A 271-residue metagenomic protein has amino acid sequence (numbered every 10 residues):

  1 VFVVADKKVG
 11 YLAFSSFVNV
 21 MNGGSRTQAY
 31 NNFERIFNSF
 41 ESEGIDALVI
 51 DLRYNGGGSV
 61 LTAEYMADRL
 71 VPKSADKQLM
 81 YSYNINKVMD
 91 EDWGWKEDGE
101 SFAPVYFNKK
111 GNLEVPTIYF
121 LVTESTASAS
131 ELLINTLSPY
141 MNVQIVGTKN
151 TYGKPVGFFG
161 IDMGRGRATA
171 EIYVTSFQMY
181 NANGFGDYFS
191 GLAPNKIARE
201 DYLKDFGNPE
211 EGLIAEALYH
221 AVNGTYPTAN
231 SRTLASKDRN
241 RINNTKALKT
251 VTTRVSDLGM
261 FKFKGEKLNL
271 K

Functional and structural regions predicted by a protein language model:
F2-L12: Beta-strand-turn-beta hairpins that frame and shape the catalytic cleft of phosphate-ester-processing enzymes
Y11, S16-S25, E34-R35, S39-A47 (+1 more regions): C-terminal "post-core" interaction segments
R53: Short strand-turn motif at the edge of the Rossmann-like AdoMet-binding core
